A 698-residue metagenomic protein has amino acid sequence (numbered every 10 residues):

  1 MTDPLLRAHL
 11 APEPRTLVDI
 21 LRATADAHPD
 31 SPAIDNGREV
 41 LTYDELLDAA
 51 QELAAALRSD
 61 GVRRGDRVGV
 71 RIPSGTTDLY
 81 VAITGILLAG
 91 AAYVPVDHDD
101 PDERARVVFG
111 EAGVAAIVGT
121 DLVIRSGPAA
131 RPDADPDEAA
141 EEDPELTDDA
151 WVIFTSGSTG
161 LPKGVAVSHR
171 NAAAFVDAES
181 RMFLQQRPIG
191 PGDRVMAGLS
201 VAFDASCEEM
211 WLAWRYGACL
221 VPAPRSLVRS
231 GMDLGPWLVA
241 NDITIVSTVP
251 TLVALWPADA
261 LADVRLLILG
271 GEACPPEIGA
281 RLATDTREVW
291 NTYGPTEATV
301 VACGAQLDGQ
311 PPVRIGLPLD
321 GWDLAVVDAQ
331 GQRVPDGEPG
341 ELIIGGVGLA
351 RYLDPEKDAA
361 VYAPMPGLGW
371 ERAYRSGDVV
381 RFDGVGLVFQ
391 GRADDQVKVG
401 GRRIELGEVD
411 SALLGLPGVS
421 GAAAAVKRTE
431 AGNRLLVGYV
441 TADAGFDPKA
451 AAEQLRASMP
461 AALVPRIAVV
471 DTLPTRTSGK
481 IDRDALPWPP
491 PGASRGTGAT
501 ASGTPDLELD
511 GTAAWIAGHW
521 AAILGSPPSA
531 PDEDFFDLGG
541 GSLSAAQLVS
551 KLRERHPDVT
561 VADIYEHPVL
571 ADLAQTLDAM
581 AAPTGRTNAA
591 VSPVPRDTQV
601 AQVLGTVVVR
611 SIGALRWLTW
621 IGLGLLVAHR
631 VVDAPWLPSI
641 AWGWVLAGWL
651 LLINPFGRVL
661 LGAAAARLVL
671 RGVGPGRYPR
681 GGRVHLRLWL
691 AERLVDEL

Functional and structural regions predicted by a protein language model:
M1-I153, V167, A174, P275-G279 (+5 more regions): AMP-binding/adenylate-forming domain of the ANL superfamily
M1-R7, T16-V18, I117-E142, A172 (+4 more regions): AMP-dependent adenylate-forming
D30-V40, V62-R67, G386, Q390-D395 (+5 more regions): Phosphopantetheine carrier-protein modules
G37-L41, G69-T77, V96-E103, G198 (+7 more regions): Glycine-rich loop motifs involved in handling phospho/adenylate chemistry
T76-L87, I404-E408, A514, A521 (+2 more regions): Phosphopantetheine-attachment site and its flanking helix in carrier
D78-Y80, A91-R106, D137-D336, E341-L349 (+2 more regions): Motif- and composition-driven signal specific to adenylation
H98, G421, K427-L436, M459-I481 (+4 more regions): AMP-binding/adenylate-forming catalytic domain of the ANL superfamily
G585-L698: Terminal amphipathic alpha-helical/low-complexity segments used for targeting or macromolecular assembly
